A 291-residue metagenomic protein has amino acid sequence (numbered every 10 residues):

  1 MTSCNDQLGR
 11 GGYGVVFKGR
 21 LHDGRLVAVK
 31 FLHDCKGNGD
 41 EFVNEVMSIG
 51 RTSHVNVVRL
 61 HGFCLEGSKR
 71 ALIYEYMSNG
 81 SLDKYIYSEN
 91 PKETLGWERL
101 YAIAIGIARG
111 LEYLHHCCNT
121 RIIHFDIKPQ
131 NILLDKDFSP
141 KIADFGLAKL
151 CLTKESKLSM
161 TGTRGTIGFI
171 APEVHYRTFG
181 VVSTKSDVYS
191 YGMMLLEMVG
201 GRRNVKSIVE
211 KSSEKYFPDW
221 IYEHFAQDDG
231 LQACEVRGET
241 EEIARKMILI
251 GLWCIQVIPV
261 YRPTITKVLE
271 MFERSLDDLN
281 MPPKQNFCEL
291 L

Functional and structural regions predicted by a protein language model:
M1-L291: Conserved eukaryotic protein kinase-like
